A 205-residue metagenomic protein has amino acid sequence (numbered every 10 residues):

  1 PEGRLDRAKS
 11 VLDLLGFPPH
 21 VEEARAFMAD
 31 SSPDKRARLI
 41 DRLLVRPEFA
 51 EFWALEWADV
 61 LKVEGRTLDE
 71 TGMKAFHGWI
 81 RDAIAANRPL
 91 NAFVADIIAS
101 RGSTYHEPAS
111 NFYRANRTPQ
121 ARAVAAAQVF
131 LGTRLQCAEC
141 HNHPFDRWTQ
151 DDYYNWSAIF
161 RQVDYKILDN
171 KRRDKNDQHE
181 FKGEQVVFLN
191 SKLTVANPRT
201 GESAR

Functional and structural regions predicted by a protein language model:
P1-R205: Short, structured secondary-structure elements that scaffold catalytic or ligand/cofactor-binding regions
